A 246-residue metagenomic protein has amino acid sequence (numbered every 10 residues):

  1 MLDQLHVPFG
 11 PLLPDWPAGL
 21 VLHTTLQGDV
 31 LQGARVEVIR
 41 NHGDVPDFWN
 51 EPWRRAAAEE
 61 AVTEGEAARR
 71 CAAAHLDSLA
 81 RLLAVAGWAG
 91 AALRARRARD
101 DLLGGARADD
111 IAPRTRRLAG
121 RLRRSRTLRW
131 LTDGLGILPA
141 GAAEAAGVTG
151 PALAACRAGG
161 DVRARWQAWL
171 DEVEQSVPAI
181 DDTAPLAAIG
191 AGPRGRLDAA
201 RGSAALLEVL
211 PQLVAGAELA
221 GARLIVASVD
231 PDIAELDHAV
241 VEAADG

Functional and structural regions predicted by a protein language model:
M1-G246: Metal/cofactor-centered catalytic core regions of large enzymes
